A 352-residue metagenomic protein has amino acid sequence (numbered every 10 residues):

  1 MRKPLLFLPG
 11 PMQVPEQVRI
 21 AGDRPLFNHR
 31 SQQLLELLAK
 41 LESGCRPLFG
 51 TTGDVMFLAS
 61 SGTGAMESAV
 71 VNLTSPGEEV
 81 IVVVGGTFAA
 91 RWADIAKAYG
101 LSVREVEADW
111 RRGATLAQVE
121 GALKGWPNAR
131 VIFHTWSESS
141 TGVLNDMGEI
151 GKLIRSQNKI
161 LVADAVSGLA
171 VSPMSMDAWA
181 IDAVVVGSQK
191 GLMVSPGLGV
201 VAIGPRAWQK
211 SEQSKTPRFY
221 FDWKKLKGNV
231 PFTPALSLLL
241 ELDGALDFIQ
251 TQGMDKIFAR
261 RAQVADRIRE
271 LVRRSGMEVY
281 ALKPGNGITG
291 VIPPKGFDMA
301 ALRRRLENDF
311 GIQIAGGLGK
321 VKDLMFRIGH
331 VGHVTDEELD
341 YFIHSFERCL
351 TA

Functional and structural regions predicted by a protein language model:
M1, K320, L324-A352: PLP-dependent enzyme catalytic core of the Aspartate aminotransferase-like
R2-A59, T63: A glycine-/small-polar-enriched, mobile loop at the entrance of the PLP active site in fold-type I
Q13-V14, Q189-E270: Active-site C-terminal subdomain of aminotransferase-like
K40-F49, D247-Y280, R305: Conserved PLP-dependent catalytic core of the aminotransferase class-I/II
T52-I81, G85, A89-A93: Conserved beta-loop-alpha segment that forms the PLP phosphate-binding cup at the N-terminus of a helix
A114-A170: Active-site phosphate-binding strand-loop segment of PLP-dependent enzymes
D177-Q189: Conserved active-site segment immediately N-terminal to the catalytic lysine that forms the internal aldimine
E278-D309: Conserved PLP-binding catalytic core of the aspartate aminotransferase-like
